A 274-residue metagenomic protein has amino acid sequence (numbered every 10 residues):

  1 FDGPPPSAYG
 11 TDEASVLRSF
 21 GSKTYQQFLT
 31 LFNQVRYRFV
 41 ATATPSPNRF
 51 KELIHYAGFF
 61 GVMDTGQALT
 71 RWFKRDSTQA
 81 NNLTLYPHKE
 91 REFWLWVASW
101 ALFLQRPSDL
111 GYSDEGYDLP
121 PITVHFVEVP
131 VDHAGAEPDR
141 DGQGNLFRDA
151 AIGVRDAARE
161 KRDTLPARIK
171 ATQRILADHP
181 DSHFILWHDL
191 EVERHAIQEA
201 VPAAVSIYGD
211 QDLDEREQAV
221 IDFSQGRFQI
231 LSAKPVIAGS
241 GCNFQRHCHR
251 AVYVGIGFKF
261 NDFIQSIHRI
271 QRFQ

Functional and structural regions predicted by a protein language model:
F1-S7: Conserved helix/coil segment N-terminal to the catalytic DExD/H
A8-Y9, V16, F20, T24-D109: Conserved P-loop NTPase motor "coupling/switch" region that bridges the ATPase
Y9-G10, S232: Walker B beta-strand of ABC/ABC-like P-loop ATPase nucleotide-binding domains, specifically the conserved hydrophobic
E13-S15, A43-T44, V236, I256-G257 (+1 more regions): Conserved Walker B
E52-H55, N243-I256: A short beta-strand element within the Helicase C-terminal
L110-V205: Conserved helicase/translocase motor-coupling segment
I185-W187, H195, P202-A238: Conserved helicase ATPase core of P-loop NTP-dependent helicases/translocases
K259-Q274: Conserved SF2 helicase motif VI
